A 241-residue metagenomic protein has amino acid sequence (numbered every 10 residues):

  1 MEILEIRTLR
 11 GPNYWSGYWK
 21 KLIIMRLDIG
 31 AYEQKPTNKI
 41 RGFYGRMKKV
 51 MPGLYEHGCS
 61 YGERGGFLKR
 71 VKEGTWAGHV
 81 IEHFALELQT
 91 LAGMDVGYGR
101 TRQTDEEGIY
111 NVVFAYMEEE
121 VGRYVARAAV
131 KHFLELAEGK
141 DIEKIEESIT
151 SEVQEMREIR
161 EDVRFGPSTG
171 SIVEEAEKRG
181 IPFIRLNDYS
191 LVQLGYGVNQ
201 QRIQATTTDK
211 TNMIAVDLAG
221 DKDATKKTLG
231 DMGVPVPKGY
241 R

Functional and structural regions predicted by a protein language model:
M1-E152, I159: Long, compositionally biased, glycine/small-hydrophobic-enriched stretches that function as flexible linkers, tethers
F114-R241: Conserved N-proximal alpha/beta basic substrate-recognition cap immediately N-terminal to, or forming the N-lobe
